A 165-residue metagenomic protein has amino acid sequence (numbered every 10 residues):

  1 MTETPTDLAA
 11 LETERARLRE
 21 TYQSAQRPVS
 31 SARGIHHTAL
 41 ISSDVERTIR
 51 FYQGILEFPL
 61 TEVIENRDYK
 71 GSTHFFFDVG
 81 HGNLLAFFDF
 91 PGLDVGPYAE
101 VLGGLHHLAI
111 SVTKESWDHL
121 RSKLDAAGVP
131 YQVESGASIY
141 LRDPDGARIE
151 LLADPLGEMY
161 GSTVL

Functional and structural regions predicted by a protein language model:
T2-E46, L105-L108, V112, G161-L165: N-terminal beta-strand motif that seeds the catalytic metal site of vicinal oxygen chelate
T6, D44-E46, G103-R148, A153-L156: Vicinal oxygen chelate
Y22-S24, E62, G71, G92-P97: A short, acidic/glycine-rich surface segment
G34, T73, H81, G104-H106 (+1 more regions): Residues that flank catalytic or metal-binding motifs in active/ligand-binding sites
I41-L84: Core segments of cupin and vicinal oxygen chelate
L84-F90, D94-S111: Helix-adjacent hinge/juxtasegments
G92, P155-E158: A short acidic/small-residue loop/turn micro-motif
